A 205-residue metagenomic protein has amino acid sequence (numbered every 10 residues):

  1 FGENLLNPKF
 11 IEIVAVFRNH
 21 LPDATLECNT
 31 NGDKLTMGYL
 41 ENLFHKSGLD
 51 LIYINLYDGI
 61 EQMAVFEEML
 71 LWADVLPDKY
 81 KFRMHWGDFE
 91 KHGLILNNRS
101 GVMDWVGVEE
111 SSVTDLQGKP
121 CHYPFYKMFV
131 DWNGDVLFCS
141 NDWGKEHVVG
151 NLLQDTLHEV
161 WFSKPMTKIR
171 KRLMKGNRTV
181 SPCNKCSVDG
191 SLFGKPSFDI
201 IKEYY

Functional and structural regions predicted by a protein language model:
F1-G107, L116-K119: Conserved glycine-rich "GG(E/T)P / GGGxP" loop and the immediately following alpha-helix in the radical SAM core
F10, C139-S140: Active-site-flanking alpha-helical
R99-G118, R172, F198-Y205: N-terminal [4Fe-4S]-dependent radical SAM core
H122-P124: Short, small/polar residue-rich loop motifs at catalytic or cofactor-binding pockets
V130-D131: Short, acidic, Ser/Thr-enriched surface-loop or helix-capping motifs
N141-Y205: Flexible mid-to-C-terminal extensions adjoining Fe-S/redox cofactors in radical SAM and related proteins
